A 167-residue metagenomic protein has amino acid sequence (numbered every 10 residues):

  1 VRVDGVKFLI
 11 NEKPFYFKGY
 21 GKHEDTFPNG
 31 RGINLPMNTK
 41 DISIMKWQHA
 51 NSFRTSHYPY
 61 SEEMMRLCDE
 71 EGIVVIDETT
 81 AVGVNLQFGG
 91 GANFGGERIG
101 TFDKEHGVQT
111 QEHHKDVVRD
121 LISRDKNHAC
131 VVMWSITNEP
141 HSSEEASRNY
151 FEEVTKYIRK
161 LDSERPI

Functional and structural regions predicted by a protein language model:
V1-E152, I167: Active-site-adjacent substrate/metal-binding segments within catalytic domains of carbohydrate-active enzymes
Y157-I167: Noncatalytic carbohydrate-binding groove/subsite architecture in carbohydrate-active enzymes
